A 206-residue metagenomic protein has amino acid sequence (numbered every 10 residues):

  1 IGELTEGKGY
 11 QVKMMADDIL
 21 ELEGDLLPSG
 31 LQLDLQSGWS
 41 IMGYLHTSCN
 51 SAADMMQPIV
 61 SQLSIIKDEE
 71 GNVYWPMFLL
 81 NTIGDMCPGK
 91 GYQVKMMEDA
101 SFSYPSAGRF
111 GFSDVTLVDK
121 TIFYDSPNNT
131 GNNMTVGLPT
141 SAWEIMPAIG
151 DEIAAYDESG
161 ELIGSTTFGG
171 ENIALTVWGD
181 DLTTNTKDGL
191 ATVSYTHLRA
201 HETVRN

Functional and structural regions predicted by a protein language model:
I1-G2, V73-G84: A cross-kingdom feature marking solvent-exposed beta-strand/loop segments within repeated, beta-rich binding/scaffold
G2-I59, D85-T135, S141, R205: A short, polar beta-strand/turn micro-motif
I66: Short, structured motif recognition centered on aromatic/hydrophobic residues
V73-W75, G160-T166, R205: Surface-exposed loop/edge segments in extracytoplasmic proteins
A142-I149: A short beta-turn/strand-edge loop motif at beta-sheet boundaries
E152-A154: Beta-strand signatures of extracellular beta-sandwich domains
Y156, G160-T192: Tryptophan-paired
H197, V204-N206: Single conserved hydrophobic/aromatic residue that forms the stacking wall/gate of nucleotide- or nucleobase-binding
